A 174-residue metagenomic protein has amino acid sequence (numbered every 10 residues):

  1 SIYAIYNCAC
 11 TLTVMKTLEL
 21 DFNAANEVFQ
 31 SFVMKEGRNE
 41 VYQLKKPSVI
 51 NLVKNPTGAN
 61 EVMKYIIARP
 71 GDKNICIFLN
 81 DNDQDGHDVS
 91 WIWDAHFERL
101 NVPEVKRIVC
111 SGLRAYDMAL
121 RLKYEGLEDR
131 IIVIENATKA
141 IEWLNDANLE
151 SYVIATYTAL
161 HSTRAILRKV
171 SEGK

Functional and structural regions predicted by a protein language model:
S1-L12, V33-G37: Short glycine/threonine-rich catalytic loop with a Thr-x-Gly-x-Asp
N7, T11, I108, V153: Residue-level signal for inorganic ion chemistry
C8-L18, A59-V62: Buried hydrophobic packing segments
V14-V53: Gly/charged, well-structured mid-domain segments that form the phosphate/adenylate-handling core of ATP-dependent
L18-D21, A68-D72, L144-E150: Glycine-rich phosphate-binding loop signature in dinucleotide/nucleotide-binding domains
E36-R38, G58-E61, A137-K139: A short, well-structured juxtamembrane/interface segment
K46, L52-I132, V170-G173: Active-site beta-alpha connecting loops in nucleotide-dependent enzymes
Y116-K174: Generic C-terminus detector
